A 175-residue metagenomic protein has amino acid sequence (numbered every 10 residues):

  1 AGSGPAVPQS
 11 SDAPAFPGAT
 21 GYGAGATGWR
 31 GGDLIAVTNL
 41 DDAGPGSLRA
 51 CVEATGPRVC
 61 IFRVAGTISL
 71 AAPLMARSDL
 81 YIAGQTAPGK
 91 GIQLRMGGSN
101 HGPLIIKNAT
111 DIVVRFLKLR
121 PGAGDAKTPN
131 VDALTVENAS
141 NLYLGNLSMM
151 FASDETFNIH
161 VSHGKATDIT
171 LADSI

Functional and structural regions predicted by a protein language model:
A1-V7: Ser/Thr-rich, Pro/Gly/Ala-heavy low-complexity intrinsically disordered linkers and tails of secreted extracellular
P14-C60: Acidic Gly/Asp/Thr-rich repetitive segments characteristic of extracellular carbohydrate-active and adhesion proteins
D41-D42, A65-T67, T86-G89: Acidic glycine-/aspartate-rich tracts in secreted/extracellular proteins
R49-G56, T67-A83, Q93-V114, P121-S140 (+1 more regions): Extracellular beta-strand-rich solenoid/capping regions of secreted or surface-exposed proteins that bind or remodel
C60, I82-G84, I112-V114, L142-G145 (+1 more regions): All-beta strand scaffolds that present successive hydrophobic residues in beta-strands
T156-I175: Solenoidal tandem-repeat scaffolds enriched in leucines and small polar residues
